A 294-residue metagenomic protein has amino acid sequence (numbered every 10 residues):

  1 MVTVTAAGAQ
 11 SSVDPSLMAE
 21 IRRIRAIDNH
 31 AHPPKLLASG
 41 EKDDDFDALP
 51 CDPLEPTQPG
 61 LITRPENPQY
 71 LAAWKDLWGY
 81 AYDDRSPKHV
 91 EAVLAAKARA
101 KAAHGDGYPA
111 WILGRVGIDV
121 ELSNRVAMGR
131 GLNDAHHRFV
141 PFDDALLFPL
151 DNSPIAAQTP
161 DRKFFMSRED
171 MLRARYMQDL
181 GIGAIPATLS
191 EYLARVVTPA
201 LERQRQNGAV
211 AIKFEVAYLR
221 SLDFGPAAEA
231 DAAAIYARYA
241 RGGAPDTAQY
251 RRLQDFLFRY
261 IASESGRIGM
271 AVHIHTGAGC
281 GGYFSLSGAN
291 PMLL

Functional and structural regions predicted by a protein language model:
M1-S12: Bacterial Sec-dependent signal peptides at the C-terminal "C-region" and cleavage site
S11-A26, A31-Q254, F258: Metal-cofactor-binding active-site regions of metalloenzymes
S221, I235-L294: Catalytic pocket-lining loop regions of alpha/beta-barrel enzymes, especially the amidohydrolase/enolase/GH5 lineages
